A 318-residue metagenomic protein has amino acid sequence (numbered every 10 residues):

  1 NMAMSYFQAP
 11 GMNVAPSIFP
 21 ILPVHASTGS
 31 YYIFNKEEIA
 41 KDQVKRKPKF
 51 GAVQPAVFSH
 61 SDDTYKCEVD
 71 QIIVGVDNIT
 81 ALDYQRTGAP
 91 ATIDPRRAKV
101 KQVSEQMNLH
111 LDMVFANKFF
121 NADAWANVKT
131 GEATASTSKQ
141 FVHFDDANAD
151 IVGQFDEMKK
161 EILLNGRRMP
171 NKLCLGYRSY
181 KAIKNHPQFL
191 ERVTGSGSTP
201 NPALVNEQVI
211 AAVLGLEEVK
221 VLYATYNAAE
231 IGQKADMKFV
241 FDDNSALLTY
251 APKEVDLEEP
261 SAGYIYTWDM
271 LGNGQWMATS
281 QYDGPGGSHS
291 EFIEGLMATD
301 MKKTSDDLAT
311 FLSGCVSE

Functional and structural regions predicted by a protein language model:
N1-N13, S17, P23, Q275-E318: Protruding loop/beta-arch "assembly-hinge" segments enriched in small, turn-prone residues
F7-G75: Assembly/oligomerization interface modules of large self-assembling protein complexes
L22, T64, I162-R167, N171-K172 (+4 more regions): A general structural signal for short secondary-structure junctions and capping/turn motifs
Y31-I33, L247-Y250, I293-G295: Generic recognition of long tandem-repeat/solenoid scaffolds
R46-K49, F189-R192, L308-C315: Short intrinsically disordered coil segments
T80-M169, Y177-G195, S317-E318: Alpha-helical scaffold segments that mediate packing/assembly in large oligomeric complexes
L82-D94, N127-Q140, A147, S196-L204 (+3 more regions): Intrinsically disordered, low-complexity coil segments
R168-Y266, M270: Extended oligomerization regions of viral-like shell subunits
